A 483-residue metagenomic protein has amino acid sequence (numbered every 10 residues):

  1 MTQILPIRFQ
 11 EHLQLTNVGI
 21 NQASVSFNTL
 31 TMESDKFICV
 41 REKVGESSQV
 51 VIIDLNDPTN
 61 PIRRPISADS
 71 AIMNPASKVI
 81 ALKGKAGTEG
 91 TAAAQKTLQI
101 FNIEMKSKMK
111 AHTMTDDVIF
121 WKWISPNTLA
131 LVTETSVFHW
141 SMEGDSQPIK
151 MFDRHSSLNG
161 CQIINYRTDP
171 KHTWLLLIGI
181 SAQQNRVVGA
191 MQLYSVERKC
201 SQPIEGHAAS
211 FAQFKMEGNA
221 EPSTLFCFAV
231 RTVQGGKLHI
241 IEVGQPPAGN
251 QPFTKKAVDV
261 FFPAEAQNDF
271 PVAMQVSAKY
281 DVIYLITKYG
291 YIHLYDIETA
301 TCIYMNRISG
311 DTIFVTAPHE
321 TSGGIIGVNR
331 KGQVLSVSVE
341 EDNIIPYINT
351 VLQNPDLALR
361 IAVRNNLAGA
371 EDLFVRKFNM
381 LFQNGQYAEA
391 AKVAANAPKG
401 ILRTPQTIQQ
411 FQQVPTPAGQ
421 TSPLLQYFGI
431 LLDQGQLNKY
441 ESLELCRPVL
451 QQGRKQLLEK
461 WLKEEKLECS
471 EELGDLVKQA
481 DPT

Functional and structural regions predicted by a protein language model:
M1-L13: PEST-like, low-complexity acidic/proline-rich intrinsically disordered segments, predominantly at protein N-termini
F9, T16-T483: Extended alpha-helical assembly domains of large eukaryotic scaffold proteins
